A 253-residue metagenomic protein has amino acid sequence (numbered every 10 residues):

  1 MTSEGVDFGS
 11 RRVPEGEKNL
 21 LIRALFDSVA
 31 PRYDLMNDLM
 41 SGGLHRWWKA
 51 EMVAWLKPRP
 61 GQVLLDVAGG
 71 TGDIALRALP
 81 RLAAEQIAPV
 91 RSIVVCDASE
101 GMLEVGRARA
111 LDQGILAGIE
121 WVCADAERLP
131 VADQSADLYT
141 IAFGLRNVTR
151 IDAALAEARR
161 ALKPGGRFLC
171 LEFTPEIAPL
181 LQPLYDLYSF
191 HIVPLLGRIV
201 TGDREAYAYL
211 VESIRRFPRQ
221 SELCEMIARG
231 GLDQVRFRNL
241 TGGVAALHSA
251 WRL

Functional and structural regions predicted by a protein language model:
M1-A24: N-terminal auxiliary segments of SAM/dcSAM-dependent transferases
S28, R32, S41-Q62, R77: Conserved alpha-helix/loop element of class I SAM-dependent methyltransferases that forms part of the SAM/SAH-binding
V63-L129: Class I SAM-dependent methyltransferase SAM/SAH-binding core
E127-Y139: A short acidic, Gly/Pro-enriched loop at the edge of an enzyme's catalytic core that lines a small-molecule cofactor
D137-I151: A short SAM/SAH-binding and catalytic strip from SAM-dependent methyltransferases
D152-P164: A short glycine-rich, Lys/Arg-flanked "PGG" loop and its adjoining helix->strand segment in the class I
L171, P175-G230, R236: C-terminal alpha-helical "lid/dimerization" subdomain adjacent to the S-adenosyl-L-methionine
G231-L253: Core SAM-dependent methyltransferase catalytic element
